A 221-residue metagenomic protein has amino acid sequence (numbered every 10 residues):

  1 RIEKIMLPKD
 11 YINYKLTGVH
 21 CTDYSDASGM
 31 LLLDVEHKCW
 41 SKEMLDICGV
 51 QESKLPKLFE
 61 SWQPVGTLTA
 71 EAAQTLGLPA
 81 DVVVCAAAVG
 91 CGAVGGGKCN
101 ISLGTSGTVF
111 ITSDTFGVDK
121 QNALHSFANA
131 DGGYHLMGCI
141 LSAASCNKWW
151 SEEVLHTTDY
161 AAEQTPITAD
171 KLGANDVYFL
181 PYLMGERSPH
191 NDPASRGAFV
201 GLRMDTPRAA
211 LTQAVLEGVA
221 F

Functional and structural regions predicted by a protein language model:
R1-T22, L31-K42, D46-G49, P64-F221: Active-site core segments that coordinate phosphate-bearing ligands/cofactors across diverse enzyme families
